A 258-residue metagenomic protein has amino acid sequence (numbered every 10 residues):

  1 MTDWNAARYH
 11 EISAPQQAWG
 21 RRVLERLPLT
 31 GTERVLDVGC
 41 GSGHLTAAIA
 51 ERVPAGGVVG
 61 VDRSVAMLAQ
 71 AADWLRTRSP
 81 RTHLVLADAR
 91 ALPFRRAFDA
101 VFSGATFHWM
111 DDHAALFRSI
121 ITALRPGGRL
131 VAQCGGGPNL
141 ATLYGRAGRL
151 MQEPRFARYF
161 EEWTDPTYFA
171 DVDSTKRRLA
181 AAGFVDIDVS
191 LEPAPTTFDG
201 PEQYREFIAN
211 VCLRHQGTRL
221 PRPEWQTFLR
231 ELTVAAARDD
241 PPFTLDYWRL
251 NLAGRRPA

Functional and structural regions predicted by a protein language model:
M1-E33, H44-A48, M67-Q70: Conserved class I S-adenosyl-L-methionine
L36-V38, S42-A91: Class I SAM-dependent methyltransferase SAM/SAH-binding core
R90-V101: A short acidic, Gly/Pro-enriched loop at the edge of an enzyme's catalytic core that lines a small-molecule cofactor
A100-H113: A short SAM/SAH-binding and catalytic strip from SAM-dependent methyltransferases
M110-D111, L124-P126: Helix-to-beta-strand junctions that scaffold the AdoMet/dcAdoMet cofactor pocket in Class I SAM-dependent enzymes
A114, R129-D199, R214-H215: Conserved catalytic/acceptor-binding region of the Class I
A182, D186-P241: C-terminal helical/coil "lid" or tail adjacent to the Rossmann-like core of SAM-dependent
E206-I208, L250-A258: Core SAM-dependent methyltransferase catalytic element
